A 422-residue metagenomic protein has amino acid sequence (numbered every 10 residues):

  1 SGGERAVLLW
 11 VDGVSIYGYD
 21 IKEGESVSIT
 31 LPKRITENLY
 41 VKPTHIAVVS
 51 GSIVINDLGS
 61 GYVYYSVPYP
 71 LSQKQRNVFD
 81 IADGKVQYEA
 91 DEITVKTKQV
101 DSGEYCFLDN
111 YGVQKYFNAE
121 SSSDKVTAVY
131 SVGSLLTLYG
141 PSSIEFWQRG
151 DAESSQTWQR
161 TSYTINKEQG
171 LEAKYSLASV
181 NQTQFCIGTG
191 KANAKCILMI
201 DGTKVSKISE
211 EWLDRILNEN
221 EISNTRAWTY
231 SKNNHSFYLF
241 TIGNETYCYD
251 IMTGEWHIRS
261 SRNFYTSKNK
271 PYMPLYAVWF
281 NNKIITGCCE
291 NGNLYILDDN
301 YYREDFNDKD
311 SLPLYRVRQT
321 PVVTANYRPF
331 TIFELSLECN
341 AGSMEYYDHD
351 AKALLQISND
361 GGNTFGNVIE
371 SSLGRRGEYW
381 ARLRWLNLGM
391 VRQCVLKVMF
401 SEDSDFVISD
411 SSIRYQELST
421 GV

Functional and structural regions predicted by a protein language model:
S1, G24-R226: Beta-propeller and closely related beta-pinwheel folds
S1-D20: Extended assembly-interface regions of large multimeric machines
S1-G3, E168-T183, T189-V422: Beta-sheet repeat architectures centered on beta-propellers
V7-L9, R160, F237: Residue-level detection of beta-strand scaffold positions
L9-V11, I55-N56, T137-L138, C186-I187 (+2 more regions): Conserved beta-strand element within WD40/beta-propeller blades
W10, K85, T94, Q99 (+2 more regions): Detector for intrinsically disordered, low-structure N-terminal pre-sequences
V14, G59, M252: Anionic group-transfer/hydrolysis microenvironments
